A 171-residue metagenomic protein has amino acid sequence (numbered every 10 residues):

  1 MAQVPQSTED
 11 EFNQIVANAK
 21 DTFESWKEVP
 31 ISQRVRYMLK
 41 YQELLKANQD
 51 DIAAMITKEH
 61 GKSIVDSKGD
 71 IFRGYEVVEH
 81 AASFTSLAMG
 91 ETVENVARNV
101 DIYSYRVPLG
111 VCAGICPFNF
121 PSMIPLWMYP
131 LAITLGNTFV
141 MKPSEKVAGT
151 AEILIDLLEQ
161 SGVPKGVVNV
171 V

Functional and structural regions predicted by a protein language model:
M1-V100: N-terminal Rossmann-like NAD(P)+-binding subdomain of aldehyde/semialdehyde dehydrogenases
G90-V171: Rossmann-like NAD(P) dinucleotide-binding subdomain of oxidoreductase/dehydrogenase enzymes
